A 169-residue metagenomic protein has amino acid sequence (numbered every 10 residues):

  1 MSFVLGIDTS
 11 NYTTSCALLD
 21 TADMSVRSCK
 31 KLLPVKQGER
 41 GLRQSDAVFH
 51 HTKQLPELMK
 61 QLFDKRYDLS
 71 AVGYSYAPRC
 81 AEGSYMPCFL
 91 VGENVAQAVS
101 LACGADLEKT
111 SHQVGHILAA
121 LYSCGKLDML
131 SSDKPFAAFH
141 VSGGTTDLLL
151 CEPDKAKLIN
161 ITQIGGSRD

Functional and structural regions predicted by a protein language model:
M1-D169: Short acidic/glycine-rich loops and adjacent helix/strand connectors that line catalytic pockets where negatively
